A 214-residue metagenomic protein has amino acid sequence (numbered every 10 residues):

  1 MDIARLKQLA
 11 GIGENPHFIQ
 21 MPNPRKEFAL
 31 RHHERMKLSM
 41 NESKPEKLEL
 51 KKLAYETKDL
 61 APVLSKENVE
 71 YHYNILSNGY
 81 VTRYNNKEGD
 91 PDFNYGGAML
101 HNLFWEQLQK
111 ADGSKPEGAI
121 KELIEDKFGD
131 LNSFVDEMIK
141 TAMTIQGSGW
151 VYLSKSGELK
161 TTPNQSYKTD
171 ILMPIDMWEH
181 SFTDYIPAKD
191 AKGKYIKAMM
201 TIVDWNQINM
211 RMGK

Functional and structural regions predicted by a protein language model:
M1-K44: Intrinsically disordered, compositionally biased, charge-dense segments
E42-K214: Feature for soluble, non-membrane regions of globular proteins
